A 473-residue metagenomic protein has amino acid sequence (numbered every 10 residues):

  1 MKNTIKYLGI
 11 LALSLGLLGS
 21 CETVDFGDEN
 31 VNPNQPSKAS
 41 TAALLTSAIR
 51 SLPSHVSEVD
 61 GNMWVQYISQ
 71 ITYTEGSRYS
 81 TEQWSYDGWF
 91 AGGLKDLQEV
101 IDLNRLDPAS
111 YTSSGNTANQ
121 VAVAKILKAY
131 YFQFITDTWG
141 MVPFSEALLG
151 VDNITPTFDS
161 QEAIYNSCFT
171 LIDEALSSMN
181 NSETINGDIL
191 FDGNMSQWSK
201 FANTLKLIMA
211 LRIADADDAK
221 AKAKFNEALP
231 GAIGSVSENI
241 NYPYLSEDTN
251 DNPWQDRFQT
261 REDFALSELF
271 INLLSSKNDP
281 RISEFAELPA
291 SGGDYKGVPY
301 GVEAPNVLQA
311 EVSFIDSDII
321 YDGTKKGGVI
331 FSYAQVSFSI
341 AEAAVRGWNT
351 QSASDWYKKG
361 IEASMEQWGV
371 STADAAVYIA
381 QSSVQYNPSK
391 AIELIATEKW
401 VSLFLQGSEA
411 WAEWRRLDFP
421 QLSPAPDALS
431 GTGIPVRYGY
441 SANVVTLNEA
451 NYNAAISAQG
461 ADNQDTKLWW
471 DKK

Functional and structural regions predicted by a protein language model:
M1-G19: Sec-dependent bacterial lipoprotein signal peptides
S14-L18, S57, V370: Intrinsically disordered or highly flexible coil/loop and linker segments, enriched in small and charged/polar residues
C21, D251-N278, I282-A286, G293-P299 (+1 more regions): Long, intrinsically disordered, low-complexity segments
C21-Y73, S77-W84, G88-A91, L106-A109 (+2 more regions): Membrane-proximal, proline-rich intrinsically disordered regions
K38-A39, S69-T372, P388-I392, E398: Structured, solvent-exposed acidic/aromatic patches
